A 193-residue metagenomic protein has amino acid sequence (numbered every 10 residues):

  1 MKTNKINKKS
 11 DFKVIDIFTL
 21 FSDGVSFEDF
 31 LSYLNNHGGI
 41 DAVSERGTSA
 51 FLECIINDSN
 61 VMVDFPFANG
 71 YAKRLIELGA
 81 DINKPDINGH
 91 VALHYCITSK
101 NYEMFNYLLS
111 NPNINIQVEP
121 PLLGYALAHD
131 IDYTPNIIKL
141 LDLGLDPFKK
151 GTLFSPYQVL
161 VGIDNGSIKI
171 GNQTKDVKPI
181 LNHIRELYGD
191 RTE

Functional and structural regions predicted by a protein language model:
K2-D16, I131-E193: Ankyrin-repeat-protein effector appendages
K8-T19, A42-N60, P85-A92, Q117-A128 (+1 more regions): Ankyrin-repeat boundary/"N-cap" motif
F18-L34, Y95-K100: Short, charged, low-hydrophobicity "junction" segments
G24-V25, D58, F67, K100 (+1 more regions): Ankyrin-repeat intra-repeat helix-capping/turn positions
L31-G39, G70-D81, N106-N115, I138-D146 (+1 more regions): Ankyrin repeat domain, specifically the short helix-to-loop turn at the C-terminus of the second helix of each repeat
I56-F67, G166-N172: Intrinsically disordered, low-complexity Ser/Thr- and acidic-rich flexible linkers and loops, especially at boundaries
V63-G70, E103, D132-N136: Surface-exposed loop/turn motifs in large extracellular/passenger domains
H90, H94-K100, M104, P112 (+1 more regions): Eukaryote-skewed repeat-based solenoidal scaffolds used as protein-protein interaction platforms, primarily
